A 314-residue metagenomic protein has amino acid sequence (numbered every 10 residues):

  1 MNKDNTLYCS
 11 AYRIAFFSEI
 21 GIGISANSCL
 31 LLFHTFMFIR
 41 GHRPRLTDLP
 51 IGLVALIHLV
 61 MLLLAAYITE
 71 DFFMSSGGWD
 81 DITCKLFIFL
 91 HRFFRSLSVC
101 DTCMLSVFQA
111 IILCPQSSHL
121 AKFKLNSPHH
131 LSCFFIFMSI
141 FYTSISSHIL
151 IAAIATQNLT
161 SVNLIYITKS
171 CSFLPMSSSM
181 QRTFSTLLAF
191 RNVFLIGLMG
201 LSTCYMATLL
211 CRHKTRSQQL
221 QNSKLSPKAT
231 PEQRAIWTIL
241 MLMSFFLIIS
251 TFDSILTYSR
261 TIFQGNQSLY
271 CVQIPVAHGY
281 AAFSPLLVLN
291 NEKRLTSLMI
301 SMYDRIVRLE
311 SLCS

Functional and structural regions predicted by a protein language model:
M1-S314: Transmembrane helical core of 7TM receptor-like proteins
